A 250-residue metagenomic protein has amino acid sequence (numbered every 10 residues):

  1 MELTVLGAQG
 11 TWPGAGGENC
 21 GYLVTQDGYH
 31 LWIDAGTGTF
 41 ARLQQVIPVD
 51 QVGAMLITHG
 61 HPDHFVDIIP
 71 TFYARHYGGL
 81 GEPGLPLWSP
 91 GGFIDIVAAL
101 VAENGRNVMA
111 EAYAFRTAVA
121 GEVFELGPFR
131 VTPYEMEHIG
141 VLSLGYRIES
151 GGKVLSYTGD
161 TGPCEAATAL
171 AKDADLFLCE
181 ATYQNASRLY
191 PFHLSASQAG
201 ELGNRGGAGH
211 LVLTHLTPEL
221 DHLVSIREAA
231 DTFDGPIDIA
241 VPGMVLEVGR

Functional and structural regions predicted by a protein language model:
M1-A8, E103, L126-V131: Short Pro/Gly-enriched beta-strand edge/turn motifs at strand-loop
M1-D50, S143-G159, L176: Conserved beta-strand hairpin/beta-sheet module of binuclear metal-dependent hydrolase folds, prominently
T4, W88, A114-V119, T132-Y134 (+1 more regions): General small-molecule cofactor/ligand-binding pocket signal
P13-G17, V108-A110, T117-T182: Active-site-proximal loop/helix segment associated with metal-binding centers of metalloenzymes
W32-G36, G53-G60, P90, S156-G159 (+3 more regions): Active-site neighborhood of phospho(di)ester-bond hydrolases with catalytic His/Asp-centered motifs
G38-P86: Active-site metal-binding motif and surrounding structural segment of the metallo-beta-lactamase
L80-G84, F93-F115: Active-site neighborhood of divalent metal-dependent phosphoester bond hydrolases
P163-R250: Cap/insert and terminal regions of metallo-dependent hydrolase folds
